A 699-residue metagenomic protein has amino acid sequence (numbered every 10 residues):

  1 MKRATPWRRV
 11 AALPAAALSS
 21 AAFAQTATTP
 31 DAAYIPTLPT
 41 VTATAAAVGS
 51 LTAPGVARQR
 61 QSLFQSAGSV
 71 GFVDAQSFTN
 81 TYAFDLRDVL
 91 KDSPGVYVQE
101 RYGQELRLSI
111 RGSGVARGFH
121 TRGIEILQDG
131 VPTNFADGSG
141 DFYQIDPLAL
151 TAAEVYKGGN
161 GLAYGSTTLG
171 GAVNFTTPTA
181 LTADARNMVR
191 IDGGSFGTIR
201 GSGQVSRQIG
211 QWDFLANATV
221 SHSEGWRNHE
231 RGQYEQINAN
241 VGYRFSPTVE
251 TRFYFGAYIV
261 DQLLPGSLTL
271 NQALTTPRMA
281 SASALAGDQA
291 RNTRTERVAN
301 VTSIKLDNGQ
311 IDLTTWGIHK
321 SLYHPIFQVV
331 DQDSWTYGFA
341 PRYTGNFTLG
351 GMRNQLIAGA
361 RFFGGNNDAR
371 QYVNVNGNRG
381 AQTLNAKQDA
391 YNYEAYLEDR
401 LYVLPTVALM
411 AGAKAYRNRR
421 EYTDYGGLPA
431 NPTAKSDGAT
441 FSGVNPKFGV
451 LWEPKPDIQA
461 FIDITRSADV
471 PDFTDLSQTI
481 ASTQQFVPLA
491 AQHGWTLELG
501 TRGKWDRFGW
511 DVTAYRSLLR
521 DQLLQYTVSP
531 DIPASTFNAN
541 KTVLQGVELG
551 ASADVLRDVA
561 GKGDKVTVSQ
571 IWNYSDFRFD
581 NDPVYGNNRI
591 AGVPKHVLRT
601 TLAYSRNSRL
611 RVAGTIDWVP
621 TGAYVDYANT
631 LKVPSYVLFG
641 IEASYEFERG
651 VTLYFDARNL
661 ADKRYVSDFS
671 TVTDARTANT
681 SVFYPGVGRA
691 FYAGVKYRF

Functional and structural regions predicted by a protein language model:
Q59-S62, A67-V70, R87-V131: Extracytoplasmic beta-strand/coil segments of soluble accessory domains associated with Gram-negative outer-membrane
V131-K157: Short acidic/polar hinge/loop motifs at secondary-structure boundaries that mediate gating or recognition
R186, G193-H222, R227-P265, A290-A299 (+6 more regions): Transmembrane beta-barrel wall of Gram-negative outer-membrane proteins
E250-G256, R291-G427, L451, K565-S569: Face-selective signature of the C-terminal outer-membrane beta-barrel domain
V301-K305, Q310-Y323, E453, Q459-T465 (+5 more regions): Membrane-embedded beta-barrel scaffold of Gram-negative outer-membrane proteins
L349-F363, A386-L518, A603-N607: Structural signature of Gram-negative outer-membrane beta-barrels, strongest in the C-terminal barrel of TonB-dependent
L409, R417, G509, A514-L518 (+3 more regions): Gram-negative outer-membrane beta-barrel transporters
A468, V566, W618-A623, Y645-F699: C-terminal beta-signal and adjacent terminal beta-strands/loops of Gram-negative outer-membrane beta-barrel proteins
